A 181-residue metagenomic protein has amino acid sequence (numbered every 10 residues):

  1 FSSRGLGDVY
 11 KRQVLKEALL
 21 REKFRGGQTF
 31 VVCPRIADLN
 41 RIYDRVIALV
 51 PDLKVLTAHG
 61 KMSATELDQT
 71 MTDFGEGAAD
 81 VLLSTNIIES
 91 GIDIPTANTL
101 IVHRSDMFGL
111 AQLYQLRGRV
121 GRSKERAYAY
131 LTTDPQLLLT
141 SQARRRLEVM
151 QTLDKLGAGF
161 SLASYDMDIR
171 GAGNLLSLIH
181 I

Functional and structural regions predicted by a protein language model:
R4, K11-I179: C-terminal helicase module of SF1/SF2 nucleic-acid helicases/translocases
